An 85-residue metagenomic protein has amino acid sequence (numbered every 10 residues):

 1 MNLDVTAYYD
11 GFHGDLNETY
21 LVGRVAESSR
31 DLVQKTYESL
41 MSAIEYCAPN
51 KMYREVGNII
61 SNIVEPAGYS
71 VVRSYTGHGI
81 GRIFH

Functional and structural regions predicted by a protein language model:
M1-H85: Active-site neighborhoods and metal-handling regions in enzymes and metal-associated proteins
